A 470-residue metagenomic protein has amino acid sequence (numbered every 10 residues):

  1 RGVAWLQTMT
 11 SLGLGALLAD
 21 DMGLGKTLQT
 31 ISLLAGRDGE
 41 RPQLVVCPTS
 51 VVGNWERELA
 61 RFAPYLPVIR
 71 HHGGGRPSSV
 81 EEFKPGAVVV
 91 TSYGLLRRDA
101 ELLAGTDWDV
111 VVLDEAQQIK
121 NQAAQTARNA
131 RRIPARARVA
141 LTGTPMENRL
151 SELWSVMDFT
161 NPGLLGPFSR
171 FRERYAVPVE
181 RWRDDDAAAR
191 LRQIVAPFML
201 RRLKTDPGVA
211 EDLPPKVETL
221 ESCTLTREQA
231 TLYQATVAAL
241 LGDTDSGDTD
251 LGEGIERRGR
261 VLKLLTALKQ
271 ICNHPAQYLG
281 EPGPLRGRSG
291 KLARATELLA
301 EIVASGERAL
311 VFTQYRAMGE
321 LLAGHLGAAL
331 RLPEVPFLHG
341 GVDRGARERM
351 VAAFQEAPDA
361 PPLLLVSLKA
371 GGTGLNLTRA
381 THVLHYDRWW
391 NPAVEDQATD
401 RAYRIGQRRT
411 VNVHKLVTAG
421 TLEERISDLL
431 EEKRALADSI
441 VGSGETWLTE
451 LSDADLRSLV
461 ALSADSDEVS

Functional and structural regions predicted by a protein language model:
R1-R183, R192-S470: ASCE P-loop NTPase motor core, strongest for the SF2 helicase catalytic module
